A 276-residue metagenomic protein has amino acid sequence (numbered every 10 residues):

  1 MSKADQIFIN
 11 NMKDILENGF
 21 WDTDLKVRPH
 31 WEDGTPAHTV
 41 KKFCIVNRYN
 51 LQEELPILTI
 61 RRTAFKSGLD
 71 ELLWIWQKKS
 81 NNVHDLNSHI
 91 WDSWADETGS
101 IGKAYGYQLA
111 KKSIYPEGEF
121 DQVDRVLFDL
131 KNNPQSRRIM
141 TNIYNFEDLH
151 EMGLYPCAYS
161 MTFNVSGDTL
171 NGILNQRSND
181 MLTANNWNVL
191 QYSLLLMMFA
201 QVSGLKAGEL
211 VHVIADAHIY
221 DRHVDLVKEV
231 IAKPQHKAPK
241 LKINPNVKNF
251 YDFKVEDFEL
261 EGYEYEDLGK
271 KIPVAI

Functional and structural regions predicted by a protein language model:
M1-I276: Terminal, non-catalytic protein-protein interaction segments that mediate quaternary/complex assembly
